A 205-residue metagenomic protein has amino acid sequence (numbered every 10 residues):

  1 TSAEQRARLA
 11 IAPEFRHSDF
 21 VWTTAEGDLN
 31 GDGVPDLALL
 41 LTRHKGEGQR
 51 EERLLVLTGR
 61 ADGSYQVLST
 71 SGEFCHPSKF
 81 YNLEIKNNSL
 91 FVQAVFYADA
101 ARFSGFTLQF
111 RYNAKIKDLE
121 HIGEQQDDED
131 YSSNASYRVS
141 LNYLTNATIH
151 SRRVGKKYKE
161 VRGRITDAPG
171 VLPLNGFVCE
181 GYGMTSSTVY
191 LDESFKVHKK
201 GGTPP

Functional and structural regions predicted by a protein language model:
T1-H17, D62-S78, D167, L174: Blade-edge motifs of beta-propeller repeat domains
R8, E14-R16, F20-T23, P35 (+1 more regions): A domain-level signal for the mature, folded cores of soluble proteins
E14-F15, R43-Q49, Y97-F103: Short consensus segments that form the blades of beta-propeller domains, in both extracellular/periplasmic
F20-L29, S78-S89: Beta-propeller blade termini
L29-L41, K86-V95: Acidic/hydrophobic-patterned starts of short beta strands in beta-sheet-rich repeat architectures
E47-T70, I85, F110-A114: Beta-propeller blade repeat segments, especially FG-GAP/WD-type strand-to-loop junctions in 6- to 7-bladed propeller
R50-E52, S78, R102-T107: Short, surface-exposed coil-to-beta transition loops
N88-P205: Acidic, small-residue rich beta-repeat scaffolds with periodic aromatic anchors
